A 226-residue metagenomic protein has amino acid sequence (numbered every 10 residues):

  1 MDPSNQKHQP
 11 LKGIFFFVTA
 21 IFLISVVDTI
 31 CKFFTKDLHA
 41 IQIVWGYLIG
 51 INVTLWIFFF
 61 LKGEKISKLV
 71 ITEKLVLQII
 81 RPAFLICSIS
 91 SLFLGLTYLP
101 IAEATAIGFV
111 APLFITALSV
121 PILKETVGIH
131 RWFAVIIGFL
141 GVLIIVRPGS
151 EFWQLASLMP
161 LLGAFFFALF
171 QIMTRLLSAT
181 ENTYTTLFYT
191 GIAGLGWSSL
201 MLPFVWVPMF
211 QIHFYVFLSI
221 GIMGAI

Functional and structural regions predicted by a protein language model:
M1-F22, V53-I80, I192, G196-I220: Membrane-interface interhelical linkers
I21-T29, W56, P82-S90, P112-A117 (+4 more regions): Hydrophobic/small/kink-forming positions within alpha-helical transmembrane segments of polytopic membrane proteins
I24-V26, C87-G95, L143-W153, L195-M209: Hydrophobic alpha-helical transmembrane segments in multi-pass integral membrane proteins
K32, A40, L55, E151-W206: Transmembrane alpha-helical segments that form core, pore/gating elements of small-molecule transporters/exporters
K36-Q42, S91-G108, A179-Y184: Structural motif at transmembrane-helix junctions in multi-pass transporters
S67-A102, I144, I222-I226: Specific transmembrane alpha-helical segments of multi-pass solute transporters/efflux pumps, especially DMT/EamA
A111-F133: C-terminal transmembrane-helix exit sites in multi-pass transporters
H130-V146: Hydrophobic transmembrane alpha-helices of multi-pass small-molecule transport proteins
